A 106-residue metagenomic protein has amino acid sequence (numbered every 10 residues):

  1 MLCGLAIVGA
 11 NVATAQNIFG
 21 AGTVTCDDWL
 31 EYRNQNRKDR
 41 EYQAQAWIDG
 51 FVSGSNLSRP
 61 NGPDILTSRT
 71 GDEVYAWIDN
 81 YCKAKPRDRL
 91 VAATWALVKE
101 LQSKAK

Functional and structural regions predicted by a protein language model:
M1-G9: Bacterial N-terminal signal peptides
I7-V8, E41-Y42, W47, V98-K99: Aromatic-residue detector
G9-Q16: Bacterial Sec-dependent signal peptides at the C-terminal "C-region" and cleavage site
N11, N36-D39, L57-I65, D88-A92 (+2 more regions): Generic marker of "main functional regions" within proteins
Q16-N80: Short N-proximal segments of mature Sec-exported proteins
R69-K106: Surface-exposed, polar helix/loop patches in the mature regions of secreted/periplasmic/lumenal proteins that form
